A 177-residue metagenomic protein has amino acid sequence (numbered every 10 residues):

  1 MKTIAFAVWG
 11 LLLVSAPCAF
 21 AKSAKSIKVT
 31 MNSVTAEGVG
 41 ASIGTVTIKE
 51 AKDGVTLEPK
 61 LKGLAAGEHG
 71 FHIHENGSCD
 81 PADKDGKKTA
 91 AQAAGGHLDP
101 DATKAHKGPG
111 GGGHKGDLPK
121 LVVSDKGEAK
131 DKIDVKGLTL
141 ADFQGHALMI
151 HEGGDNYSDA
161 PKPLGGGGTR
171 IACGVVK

Functional and structural regions predicted by a protein language model:
M1-V8: Bacterial N-terminal signal peptides that target proteins for export
A5, P17-K177: N-terminal leader/targeting pre-sequences
